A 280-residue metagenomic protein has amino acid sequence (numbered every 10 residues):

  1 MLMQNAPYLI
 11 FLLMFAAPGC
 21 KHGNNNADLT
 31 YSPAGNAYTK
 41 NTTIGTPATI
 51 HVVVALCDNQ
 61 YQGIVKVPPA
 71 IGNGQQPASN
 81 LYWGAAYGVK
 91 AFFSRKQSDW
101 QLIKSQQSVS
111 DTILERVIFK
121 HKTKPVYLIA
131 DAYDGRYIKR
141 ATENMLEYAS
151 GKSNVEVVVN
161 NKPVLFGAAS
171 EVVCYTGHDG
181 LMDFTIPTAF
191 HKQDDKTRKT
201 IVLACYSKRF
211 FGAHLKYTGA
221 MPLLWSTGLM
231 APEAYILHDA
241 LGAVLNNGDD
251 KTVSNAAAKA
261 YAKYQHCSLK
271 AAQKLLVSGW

Functional and structural regions predicted by a protein language model:
M1-Y8: Bacterial N-terminal signal peptides that target proteins for export
Y8-F15: Sec-dependent N-terminal signal peptides
A17-G19: C-terminal motif of bacterial Sec signal peptides marking the signal peptidase cleavage site
G23-I103: Boundary/activation segment at the start of structured domains
H51-Q60, D131-Y133, T176-G177, S226-G228: Short loop/turn segments at strand-loop or loop-helix junctions that form parts of catalytic or ligand-binding pockets
P77-Y82, A86-F166: Functional beta-strand-loop-alpha-helix junction segments that form "active/interaction loops" within catalytic
L165-A243: Catalytic cores of nucleophile-dependent amide-cleaving enzymes
V253-W280: Caspase-like cysteine protease fold
